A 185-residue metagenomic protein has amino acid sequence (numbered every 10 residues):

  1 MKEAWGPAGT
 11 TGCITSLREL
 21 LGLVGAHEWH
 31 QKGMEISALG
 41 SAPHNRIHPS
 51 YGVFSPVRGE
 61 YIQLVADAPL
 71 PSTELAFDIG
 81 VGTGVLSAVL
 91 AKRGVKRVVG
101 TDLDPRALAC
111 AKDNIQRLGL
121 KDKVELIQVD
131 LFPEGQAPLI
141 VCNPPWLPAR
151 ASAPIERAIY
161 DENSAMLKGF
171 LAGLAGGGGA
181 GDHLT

Functional and structural regions predicted by a protein language model:
M1-E35: N-terminal auxiliary segments of SAM/dcSAM-dependent transferases
G25-E28, S50-A66: Conserved SAM-binding loop and adjacent beta-strand
W29-Y51, A68: A short mid-domain helix/strand-loop element embedded in enzyme catalytic domains that forms or borders the active-site
R58-C142, P148, S152: Conserved SAM/SAH cofactor-binding pocket of Class I
A88-A91, L171-A175: A structural alpha-helix within SAM-dependent methyltransferase catalytic domains
P105-A107, P144-G169, G173: Mobile active-site "lid"/loop adjacent to the S-adenosyl-L-methionine
L120, G178-A180: Helix-to-beta-strand junctions that scaffold the AdoMet/dcAdoMet cofactor pocket in Class I SAM-dependent enzymes
G181-T185: Conserved beta-strand signature within the Rossmann-like core of class I S-adenosyl-L-methionine
